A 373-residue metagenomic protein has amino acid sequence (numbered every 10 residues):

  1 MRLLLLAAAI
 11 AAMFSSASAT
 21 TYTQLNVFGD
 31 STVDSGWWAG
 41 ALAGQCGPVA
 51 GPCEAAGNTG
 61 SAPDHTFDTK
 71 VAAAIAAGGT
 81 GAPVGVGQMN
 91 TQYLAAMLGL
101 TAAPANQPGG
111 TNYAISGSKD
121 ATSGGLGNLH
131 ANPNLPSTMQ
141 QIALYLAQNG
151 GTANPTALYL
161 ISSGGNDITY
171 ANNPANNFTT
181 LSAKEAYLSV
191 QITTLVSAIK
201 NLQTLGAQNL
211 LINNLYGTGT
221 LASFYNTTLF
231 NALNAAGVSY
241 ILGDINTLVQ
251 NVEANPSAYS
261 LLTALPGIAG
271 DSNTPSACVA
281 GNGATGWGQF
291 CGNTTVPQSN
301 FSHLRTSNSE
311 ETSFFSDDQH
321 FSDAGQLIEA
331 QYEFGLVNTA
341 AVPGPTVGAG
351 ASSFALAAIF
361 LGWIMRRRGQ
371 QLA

Functional and structural regions predicted by a protein language model:
M1-R2, K184, S352: Terminal low-complexity, poorly structured segments
M1-T20, A358-I359, Q371-A373: Sec-dependent, cleavable N-terminal signal peptides
L6, T306-N308, S352: Short, well-ordered helical secondary-structure segments
A11-S15, S118, S353: Short intrinsically disordered, low-complexity segments
A12, A96, L100, A355-A358: Charged, amphipathic alpha-helical interaction segments
A17-P345: Conserved active-site regions of diverse hydrolases
G344-M365: A short, hydrophobic C-terminal helix/tail in secreted or cell-surface proteins
M365-Q371: Membrane-interface capping segments at transmembrane-helix boundaries
